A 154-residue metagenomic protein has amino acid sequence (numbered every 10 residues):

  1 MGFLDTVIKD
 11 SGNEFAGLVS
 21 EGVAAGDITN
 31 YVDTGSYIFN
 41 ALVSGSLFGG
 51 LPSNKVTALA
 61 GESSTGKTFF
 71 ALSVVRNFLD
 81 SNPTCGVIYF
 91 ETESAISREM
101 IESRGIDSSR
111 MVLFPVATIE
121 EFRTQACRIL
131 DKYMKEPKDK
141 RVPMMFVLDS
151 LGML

Functional and structural regions predicted by a protein language model:
G2-R110, F122-D131, K135: The Walker A/P-loop phosphate-binding site
Y89, F114, S150: Small/polar loops that bind or transfer phosphate-bearing groups
M111-A117: Short acidic-hydrophobic, aromatic-tinged amphipathic segments that line or gate anion-handling sites
A117-L154: Phosphate-binding/switch loop-helix module in NTP-utilizing enzymes
